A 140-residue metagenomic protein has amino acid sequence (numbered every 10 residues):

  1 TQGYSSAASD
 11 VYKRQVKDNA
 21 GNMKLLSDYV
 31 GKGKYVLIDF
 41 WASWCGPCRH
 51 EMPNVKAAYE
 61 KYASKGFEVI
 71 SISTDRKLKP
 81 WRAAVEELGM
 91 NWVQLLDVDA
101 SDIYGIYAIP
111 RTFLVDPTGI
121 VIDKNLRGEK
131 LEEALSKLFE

Functional and structural regions predicted by a protein language model:
T1-A8, Y12: Single conserved hydrophobic/aromatic residue that forms the stacking wall/gate of nucleotide- or nucleobase-binding
D10, K34, Y107-I109: Short, small/polar residue-rich loop motifs at catalytic or cofactor-binding pockets
V16-V36: A short beta-strand-turn-helix
L37-I38, V69, T112: Hydrophobic beta-strand anchors of alpha/beta hydrolase catalytic cores
F40-A57: Conserved redox-active cysteine motifs that mediate thiol-disulfide chemistry, especially di-cysteine Cys-X(1-2)-Cys
K65-P80, M90-D99: Thiol-based oxidoreductase modules, predominantly thioredoxin-like and allied folds used for disulfide exchange
E86-M90, L96-F139: Thiol/disulfide oxidoreductase modules built on the thioredoxin-like
